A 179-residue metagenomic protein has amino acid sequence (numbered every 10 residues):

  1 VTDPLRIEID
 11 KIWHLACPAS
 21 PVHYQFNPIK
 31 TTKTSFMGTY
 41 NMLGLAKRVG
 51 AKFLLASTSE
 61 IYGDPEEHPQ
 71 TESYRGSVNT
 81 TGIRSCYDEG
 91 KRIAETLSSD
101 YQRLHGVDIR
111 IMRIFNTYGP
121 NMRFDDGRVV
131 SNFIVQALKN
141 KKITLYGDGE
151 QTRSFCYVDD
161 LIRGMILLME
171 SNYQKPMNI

Functional and structural regions predicted by a protein language model:
V1-T117, G147, D159-M169: N-terminal Rossmann-like NAD(P)+-binding domain of SDR-like oxidoreductases, especially those catalyzing
S73, F133-Q136: Amphipathic alpha-helical segments that mediate coupling or scaffolding at interfaces
R92, V107-D108, T117-N132, K139-Y146 (+3 more regions): Glycine/proline-rich active-site loop of Rossmann-fold NAD(P)-dependent oxidoreductases
